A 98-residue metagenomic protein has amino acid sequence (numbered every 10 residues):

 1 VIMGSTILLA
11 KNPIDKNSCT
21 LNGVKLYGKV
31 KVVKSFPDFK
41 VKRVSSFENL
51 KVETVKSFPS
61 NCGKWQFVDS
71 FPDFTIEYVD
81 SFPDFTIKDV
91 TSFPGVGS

Functional and structural regions predicted by a protein language model:
V1-P13: Bacterial Sec-dependent N-terminal signal peptides
K11-S98: Repetitive, compositionally biased segments used for assembly/scaffolding
